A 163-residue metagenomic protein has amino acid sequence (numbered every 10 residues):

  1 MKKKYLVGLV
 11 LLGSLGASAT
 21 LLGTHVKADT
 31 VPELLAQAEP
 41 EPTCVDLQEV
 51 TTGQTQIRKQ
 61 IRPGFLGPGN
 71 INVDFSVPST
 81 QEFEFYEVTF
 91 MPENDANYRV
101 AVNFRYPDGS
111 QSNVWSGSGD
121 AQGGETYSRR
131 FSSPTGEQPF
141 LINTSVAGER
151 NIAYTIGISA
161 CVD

Functional and structural regions predicted by a protein language model:
G8-T20: Bacterial N-terminal signal peptides
T20-L35: Sec/Tat signal peptide C-region and signal peptidase I cleavage site
P32-P78: Transition segment at domain starts
F75, G124-S133: Exposed aromatic-hydrophobic patches
S79-E82, T89-V100, G148-N151: Extended, low-complexity, turn-rich repeat/linker tracts enriched in Gly/Pro/Ser/Thr and Asp/Glu that occur
Y86, F131-A153: Noncatalytic modules at the cell exterior or secretory-pathway interfaces, chiefly beta-strand-rich lectin/adhesion
D95-V114: Short, surface-exposed beta-strand/strand-loop-strand elements in extracellular ectodomains
A101-Y106, A147-D163: Exposed low-complexity, polar/acidic, P/S/T/G-rich flexible segments that act as propeptides, protease-susceptible
